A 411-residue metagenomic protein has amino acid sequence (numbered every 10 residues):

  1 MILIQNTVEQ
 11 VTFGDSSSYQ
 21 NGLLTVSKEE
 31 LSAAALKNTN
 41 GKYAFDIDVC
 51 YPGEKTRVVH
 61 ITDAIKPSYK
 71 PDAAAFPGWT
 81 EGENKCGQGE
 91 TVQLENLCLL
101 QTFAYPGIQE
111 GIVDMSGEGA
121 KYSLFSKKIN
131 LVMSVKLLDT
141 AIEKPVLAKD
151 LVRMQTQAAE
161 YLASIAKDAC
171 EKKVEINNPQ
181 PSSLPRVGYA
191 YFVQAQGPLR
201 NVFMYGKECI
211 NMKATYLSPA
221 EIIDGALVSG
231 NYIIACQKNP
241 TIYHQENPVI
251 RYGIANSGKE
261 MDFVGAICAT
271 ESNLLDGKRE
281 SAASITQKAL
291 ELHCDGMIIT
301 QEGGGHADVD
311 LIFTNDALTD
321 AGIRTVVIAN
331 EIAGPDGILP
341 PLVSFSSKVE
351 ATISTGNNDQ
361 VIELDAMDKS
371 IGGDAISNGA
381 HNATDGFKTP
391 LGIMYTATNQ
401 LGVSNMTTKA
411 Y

Functional and structural regions predicted by a protein language model:
M1-K213, T407-Y411: Long, compositionally biased, glycine/small-hydrophobic-enriched stretches that function as flexible linkers, tethers
P179-T270: Membrane-embedded hairpin module used as a gating/binding unit in multi-pass transport and secretion proteins
S272-T286: A general structural motif
T300-V309, E331-G334: Gly/Ser/Thr-rich loops at beta-strand to alpha-helix junctions that form or flank small-molecule/cofactor-binding
A307-L318: Short Gly/Thr/Asp-enriched flexible loops that form oxyanion-binding sites at enzyme active sites
I332-E350: Glycine-rich, charge-decorated loop segments at or immediately adjacent to ligand/cofactor-binding or catalytic sites
T352-G386: Extended, charge-rich low-complexity interaction segments
N382-Y411: Charge-patterned, long linear interaction tracts outside catalytic cores
